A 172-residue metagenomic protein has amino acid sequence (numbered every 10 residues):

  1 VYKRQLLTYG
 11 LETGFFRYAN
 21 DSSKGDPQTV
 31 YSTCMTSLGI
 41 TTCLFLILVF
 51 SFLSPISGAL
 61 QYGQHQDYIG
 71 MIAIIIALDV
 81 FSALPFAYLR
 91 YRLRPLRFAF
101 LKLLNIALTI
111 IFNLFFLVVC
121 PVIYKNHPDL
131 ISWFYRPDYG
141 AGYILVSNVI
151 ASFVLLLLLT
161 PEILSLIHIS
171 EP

Functional and structural regions predicted by a protein language model:
Y2-Q5, S165-P172: Residue-level detector of conserved catalytic or cofactor/ligand-binding positions in enzyme active sites
K3-S23, L38, T42, I74-L84: Small-residue-rich midsections of specific transmembrane alpha-helices
Y18, L78-L104, I163: Membrane-interface junctions at transmembrane-helix termini in multi-pass inner-membrane proteins
D26-I40: Interfacial transmembrane-helix starts/ends
L44-Y62, C120-S132: Short membrane-interface helical motifs at transmembrane helix boundaries in multi-pass membrane transporters
Q66, G70, A99-S165: Hydrophobic alpha-helical transmembrane segments
